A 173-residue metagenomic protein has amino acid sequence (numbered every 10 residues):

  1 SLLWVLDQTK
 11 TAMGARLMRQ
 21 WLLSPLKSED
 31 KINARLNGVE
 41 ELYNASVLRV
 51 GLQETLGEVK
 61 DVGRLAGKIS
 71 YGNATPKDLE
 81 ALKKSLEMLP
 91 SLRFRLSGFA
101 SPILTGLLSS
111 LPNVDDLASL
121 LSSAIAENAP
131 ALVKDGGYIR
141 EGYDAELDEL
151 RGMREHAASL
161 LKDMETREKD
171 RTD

Functional and structural regions predicted by a protein language model:
S1-D173: Alpha-helical bundle segments enriched in helix-capping/polar residues
